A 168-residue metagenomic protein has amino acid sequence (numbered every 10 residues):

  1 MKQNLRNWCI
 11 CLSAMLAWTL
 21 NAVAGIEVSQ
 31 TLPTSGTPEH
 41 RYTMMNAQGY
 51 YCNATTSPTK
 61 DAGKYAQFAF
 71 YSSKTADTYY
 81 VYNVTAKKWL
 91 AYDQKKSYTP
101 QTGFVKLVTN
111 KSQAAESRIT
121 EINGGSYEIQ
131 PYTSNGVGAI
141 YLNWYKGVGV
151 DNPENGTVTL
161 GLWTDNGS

Functional and structural regions predicted by a protein language model:
M1-I26: Sec-dependent, cleavable N-terminal signal peptides
A24-S168: Lectin-like carbohydrate-binding module/patch detector with strong preference for beta-trefoil
